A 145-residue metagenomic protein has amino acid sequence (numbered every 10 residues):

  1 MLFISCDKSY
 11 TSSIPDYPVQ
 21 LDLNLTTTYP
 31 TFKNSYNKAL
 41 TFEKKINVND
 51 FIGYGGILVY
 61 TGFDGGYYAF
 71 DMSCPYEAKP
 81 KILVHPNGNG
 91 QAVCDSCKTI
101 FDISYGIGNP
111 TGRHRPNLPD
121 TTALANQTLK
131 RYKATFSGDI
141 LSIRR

Functional and structural regions predicted by a protein language model:
M1-C6: Sec-dependent bacterial lipoprotein signal peptides
D7-N87, D102-G106, K130-R145: N-terminal pre-ligand scaffold of iron-sulfur
K45-N47, P116, T121: Short, surface-exposed, charge-dense and proline/glycine-enriched linear segments
G90-K98: Cysteine-rich micro-motifs
F101-H114, T121: Short metal-binding segments enriched for Cys and/or His
